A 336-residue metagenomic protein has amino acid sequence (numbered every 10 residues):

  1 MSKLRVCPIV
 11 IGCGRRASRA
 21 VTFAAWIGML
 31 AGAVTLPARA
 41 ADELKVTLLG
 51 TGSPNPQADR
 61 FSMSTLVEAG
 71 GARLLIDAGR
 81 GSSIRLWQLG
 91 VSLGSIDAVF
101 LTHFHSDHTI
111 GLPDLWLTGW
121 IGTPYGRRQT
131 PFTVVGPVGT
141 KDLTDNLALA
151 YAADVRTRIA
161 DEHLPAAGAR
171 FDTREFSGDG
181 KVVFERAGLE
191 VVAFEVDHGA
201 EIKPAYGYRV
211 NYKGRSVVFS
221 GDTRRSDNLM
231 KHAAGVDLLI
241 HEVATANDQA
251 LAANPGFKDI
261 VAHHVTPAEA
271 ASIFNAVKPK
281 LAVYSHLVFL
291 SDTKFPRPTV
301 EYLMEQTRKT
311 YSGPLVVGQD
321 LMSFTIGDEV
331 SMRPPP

Functional and structural regions predicted by a protein language model:
M1-S18: N-terminal secretory signal peptides that target proteins for export/translocation
K3, T118-G122, L149-D154, T245-A250 (+1 more regions): Short regulatory "switch" loops immediately downstream of catalytic or recognition motifs within protein catalytic
S18-V21, D107, H241: Residue-level micro-sites within transmembrane alpha helices that shape and flank functional polar/acidic positions
A20-A33: Bacterial N-terminal signal peptides
T35-P37: N-terminal signal peptide c-region/cleavage motif recognized by signal peptidases
A40-V217, R297, Y302-S331: Binuclear metal-dependent hydrolase catalytic cores
Y206-G207, K213-V218, R224-M322: Cap/insert and terminal regions of metallo-dependent hydrolase folds
R333-P336: A polyampholytic, Gly/Pro-enriched intrinsically disordered region
